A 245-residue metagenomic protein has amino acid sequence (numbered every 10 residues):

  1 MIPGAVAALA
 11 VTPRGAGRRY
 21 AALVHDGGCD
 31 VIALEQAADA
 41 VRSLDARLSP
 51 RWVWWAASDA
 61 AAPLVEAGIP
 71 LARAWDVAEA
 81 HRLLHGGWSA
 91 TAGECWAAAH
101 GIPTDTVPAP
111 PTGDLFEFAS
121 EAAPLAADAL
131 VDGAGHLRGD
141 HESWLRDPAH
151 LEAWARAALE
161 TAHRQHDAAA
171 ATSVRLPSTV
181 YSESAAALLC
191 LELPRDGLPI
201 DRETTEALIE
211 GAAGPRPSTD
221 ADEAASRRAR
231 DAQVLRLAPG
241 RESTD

Functional and structural regions predicted by a protein language model:
M1-A99: Conserved RNase H-like, two-metal-ion catalytic cores of nucleic-acid enzymes
M1-D26, A126-D245: Conserved "right-hand" nucleotidyltransferase catalytic core of DNA-directed polymerases
R47, L83, C95-H100, A168 (+2 more regions): Residues that form generic nucleotide/phosphate-binding pockets
P50-R51, T104-T106, R241-E242: Short secondary-structure junctions
W52-V53, R82, V107-A109, T179 (+1 more regions): Aromatic-enriched hydrophobic runs in primary sequence
A57-D147, L159-A162, T172: Metal-dependent phosphoesterase core characteristic of DEDDh/y 3'-5' exonuclease domains
